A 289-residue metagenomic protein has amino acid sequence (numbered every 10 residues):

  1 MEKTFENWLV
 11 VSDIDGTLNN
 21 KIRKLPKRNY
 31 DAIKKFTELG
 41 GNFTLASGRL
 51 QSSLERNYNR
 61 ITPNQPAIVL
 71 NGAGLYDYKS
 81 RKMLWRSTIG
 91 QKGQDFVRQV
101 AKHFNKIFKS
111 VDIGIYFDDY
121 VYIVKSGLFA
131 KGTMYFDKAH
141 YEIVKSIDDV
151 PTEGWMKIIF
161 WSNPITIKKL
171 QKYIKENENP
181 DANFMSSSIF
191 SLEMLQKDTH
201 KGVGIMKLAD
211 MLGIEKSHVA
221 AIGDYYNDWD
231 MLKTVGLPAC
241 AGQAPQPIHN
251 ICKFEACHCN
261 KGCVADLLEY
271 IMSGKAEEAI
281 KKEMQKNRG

Functional and structural regions predicted by a protein language model:
E2-L9, P26, E193-G289: Mg2+-dependent phosphoryl-transfer enzymes with acidic/Ser/Thr/Gly-rich catalytic loops
E2-T4, W8-L39: N-terminal glycine-/serine-/threonine-rich phosphate-binding loop
I14, R49, G223-Y225: Active-site metal-binding loops of divalent metal-dependent hydrolases
K24-A130: Active-site phosphate-binding/coordination module
G40-T44, P63-Q65, M156-K157, S217-H218 (+2 more regions): Short active-site oxyanion
L54-Y58, L170, I174, I248 (+1 more regions): Hydrophobic packing residues within well-ordered alpha-helices of enzyme cores
I61-P63, N71, K79, E178-P180 (+2 more regions): Short, structured coil segments at secondary-structure junctions
F108-I222, Y226, M231, Q243: Conserved acidic, metal-coordinating active-site core of Asp-based, Mg2+-dependent phosphoryl-transfer enzymes
